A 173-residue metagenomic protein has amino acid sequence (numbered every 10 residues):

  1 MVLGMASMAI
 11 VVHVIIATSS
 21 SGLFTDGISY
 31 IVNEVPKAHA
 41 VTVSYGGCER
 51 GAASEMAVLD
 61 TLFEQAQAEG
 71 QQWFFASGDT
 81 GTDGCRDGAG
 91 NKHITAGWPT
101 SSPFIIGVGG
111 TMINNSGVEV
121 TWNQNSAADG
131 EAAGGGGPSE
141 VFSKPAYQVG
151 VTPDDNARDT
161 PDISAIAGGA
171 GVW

Functional and structural regions predicted by a protein language model:
M1-G110, A132-W173: Substrate-binding/charge-relay-adjacent region of secreted/lumenal peptidase catalytic domains
G81, T121-N125: Short hydrophobic/aromatic residue motifs in ordered secondary structure
N114-V120: Short acidic, Gly/Pro-enriched loop/turn segments at secondary-structure junctions
